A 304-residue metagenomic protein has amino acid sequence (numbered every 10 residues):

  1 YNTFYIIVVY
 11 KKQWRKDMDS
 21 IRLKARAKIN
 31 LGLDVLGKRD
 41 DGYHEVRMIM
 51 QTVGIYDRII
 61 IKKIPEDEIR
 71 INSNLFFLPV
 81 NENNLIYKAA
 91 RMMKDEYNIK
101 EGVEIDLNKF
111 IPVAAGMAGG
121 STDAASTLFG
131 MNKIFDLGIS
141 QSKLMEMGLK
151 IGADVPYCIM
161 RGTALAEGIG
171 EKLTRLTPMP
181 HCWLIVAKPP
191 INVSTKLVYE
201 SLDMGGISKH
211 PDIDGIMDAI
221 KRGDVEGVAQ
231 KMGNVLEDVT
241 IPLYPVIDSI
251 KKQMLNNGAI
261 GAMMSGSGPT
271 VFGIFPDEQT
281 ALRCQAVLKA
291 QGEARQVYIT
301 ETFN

Functional and structural regions predicted by a protein language model:
I6-Y10, W14, M18-A115, K133 (+4 more regions): ATP-binding N-lobe of GHMP and related small-molecule kinases
D19-K24, K28-M48, L137-G261, I274-N304: ATP-dependent small-molecule kinase catalytic core of the GHMP/sugar-kinase superfamily and closely related
I60, E104-D106, M263, Y298-E301: Residues embedded in well-ordered beta-strands within globular domains across many folds
L78, G116, D238-V239, G273: A generic structural signal for short
Y87-K88, A125-S126, Q230: A generic alpha-helix surface/boundary motif
D106-F135, A153, I260-F275: Glycine/serine-rich anion-binding loops at beta->alpha junctions that coordinate negatively charged ligand groups
